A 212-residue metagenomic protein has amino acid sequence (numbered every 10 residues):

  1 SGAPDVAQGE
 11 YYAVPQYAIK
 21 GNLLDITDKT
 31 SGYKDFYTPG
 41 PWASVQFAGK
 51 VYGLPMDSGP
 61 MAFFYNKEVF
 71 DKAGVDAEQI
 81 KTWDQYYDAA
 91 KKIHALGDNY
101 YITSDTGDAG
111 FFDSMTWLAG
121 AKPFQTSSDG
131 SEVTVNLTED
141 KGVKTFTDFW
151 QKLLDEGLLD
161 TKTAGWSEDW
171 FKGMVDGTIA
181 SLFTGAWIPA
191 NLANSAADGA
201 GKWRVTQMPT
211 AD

Functional and structural regions predicted by a protein language model:
S1-Y37, K72-G74, K81, K172-G173 (+1 more regions): Extracytoplasmic "Venus flytrap"/periplasmic binding protein-like
G9-A13, S167, T184-P189, M208: Beta->alpha turn/N-cap motifs
E10-M61, Y87, M115-W117, K202: Hinge/lid segment of periplasmic solute-binding proteins
V14-A18, G185-A200: A ligand-binding cleft/hinge motif common to bilobed small-molecule-binding domains
A73, D148, K152-L159, S195-D212: Extracytoplasmic/periplasmic substrate-recognition and gating elements
A77-W83, L159-S167: Short beta-strand-to-loop elements that line the ligand-binding cleft of bilobed periplasmic-binding protein-like
Y86, I93, T116-W117, K172-G177: Hydrophobic residues within well-ordered alpha-helices
D88-K92, E132-T163: Glycine-centered hinge/linker elements that transmit conformational signals in sensory and ligand-binding systems
